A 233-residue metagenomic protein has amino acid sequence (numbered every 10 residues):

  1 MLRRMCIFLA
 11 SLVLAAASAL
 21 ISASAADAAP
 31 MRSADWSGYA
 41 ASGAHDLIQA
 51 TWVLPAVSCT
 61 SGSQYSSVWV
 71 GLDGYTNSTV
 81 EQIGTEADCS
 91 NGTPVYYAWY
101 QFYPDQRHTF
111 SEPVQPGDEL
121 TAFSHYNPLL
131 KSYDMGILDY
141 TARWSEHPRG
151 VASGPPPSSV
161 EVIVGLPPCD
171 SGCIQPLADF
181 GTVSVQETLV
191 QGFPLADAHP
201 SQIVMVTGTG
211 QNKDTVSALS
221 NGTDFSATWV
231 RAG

Functional and structural regions predicted by a protein language model:
M1-A28: Secretory targeting and sorting signals
L2-R4, A26-G233: Exposed, interaction-prone regions of secreted/extracellular proteins
